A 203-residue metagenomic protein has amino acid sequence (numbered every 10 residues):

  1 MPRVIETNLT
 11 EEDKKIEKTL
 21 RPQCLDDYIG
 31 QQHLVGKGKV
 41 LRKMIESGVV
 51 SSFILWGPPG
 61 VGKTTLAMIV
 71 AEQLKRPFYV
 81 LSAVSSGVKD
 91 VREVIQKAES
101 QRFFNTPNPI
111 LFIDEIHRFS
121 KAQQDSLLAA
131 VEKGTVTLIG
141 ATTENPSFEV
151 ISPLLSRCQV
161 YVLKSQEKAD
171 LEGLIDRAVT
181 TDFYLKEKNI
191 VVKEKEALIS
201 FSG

Functional and structural regions predicted by a protein language model:
M1-E12, K43-S82, Q96-S100, L128-K133: Walker A/P-loop
M1-S47: A short, basic N-terminal segment
L34-K39, R76-I110, K121: Short glycine-rich substrate-engagement loop in P-loop NTPases that contacts/grips substrate
L81, F112, T137-A141, V162: Structural recognition of the conserved hydrophobic beta-strand(s) that form the central parallel beta-sheet of P-loop
S82-V84, Q159-E172: Conserved AAA+ ATPase "SRH/arginine-finger" region at the nucleotide-binding site
L128-A129, N145-Q159, I175-D176: Short regulatory helix/loop adjacent to the ATP-binding pocket of P-loop NTPases
E167-K193: Conserved small helical "lid"/interfacial subdomain of P-loop NTPases
K193-G203: A short helix-loop-helix "switch/interaction" segment in the helical subdomain of ASCE P-loop NTPases
